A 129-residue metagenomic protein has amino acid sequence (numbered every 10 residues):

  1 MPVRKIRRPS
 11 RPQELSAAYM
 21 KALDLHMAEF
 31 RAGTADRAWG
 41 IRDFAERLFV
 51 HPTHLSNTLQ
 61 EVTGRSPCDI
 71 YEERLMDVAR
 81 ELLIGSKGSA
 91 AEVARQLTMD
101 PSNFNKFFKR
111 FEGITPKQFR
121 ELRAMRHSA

Functional and structural regions predicted by a protein language model:
M1-T53, Q60-V62, S66, Y71 (+2 more regions): Alpha-helical bundle regulatory/interaction domains
F111: Active-site beta-alpha loop architecture of Rossmann-like, nucleotide-cofactor-dependent enzymes
